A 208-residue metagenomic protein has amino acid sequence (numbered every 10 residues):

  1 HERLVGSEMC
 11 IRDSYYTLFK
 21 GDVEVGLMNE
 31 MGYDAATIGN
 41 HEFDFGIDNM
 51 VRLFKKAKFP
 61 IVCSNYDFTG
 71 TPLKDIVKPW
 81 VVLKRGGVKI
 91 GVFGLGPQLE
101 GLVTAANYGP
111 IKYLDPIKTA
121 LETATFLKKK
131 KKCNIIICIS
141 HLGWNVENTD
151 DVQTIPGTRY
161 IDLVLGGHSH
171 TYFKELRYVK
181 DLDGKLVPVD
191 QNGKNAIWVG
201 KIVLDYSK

Functional and structural regions predicted by a protein language model:
H1, K78-W80, A120-T123: Short, charged beta->alpha transition segments
H1, V25, V51, A124-T125: Short glycine-/small-residue-rich flexible loop motifs, especially phosphate/cofactor-binding loops
H1-E2, N40, S140: Residue-level micro-sites within transmembrane alpha helices that shape and flank functional polar/acidic positions
H1-G6, C10-I11: Single conserved hydrophobic/aromatic residue that forms the stacking wall/gate of nucleotide- or nucleobase-binding
V5-G6, G32, K132, Y160: Alpha-helix C-terminal capping/helix-to-coil transition sites in glycosyltransferase folds
S7, I90-L102, A120-E147: Short acidic, glycine-rich surface-loop motifs adjacent to enzyme active sites
S14-L114, V146-K208: Active-site-adjacent helix-turn-beta-strand microarchitecture at beta-sheet edges that either contains or buttresses
